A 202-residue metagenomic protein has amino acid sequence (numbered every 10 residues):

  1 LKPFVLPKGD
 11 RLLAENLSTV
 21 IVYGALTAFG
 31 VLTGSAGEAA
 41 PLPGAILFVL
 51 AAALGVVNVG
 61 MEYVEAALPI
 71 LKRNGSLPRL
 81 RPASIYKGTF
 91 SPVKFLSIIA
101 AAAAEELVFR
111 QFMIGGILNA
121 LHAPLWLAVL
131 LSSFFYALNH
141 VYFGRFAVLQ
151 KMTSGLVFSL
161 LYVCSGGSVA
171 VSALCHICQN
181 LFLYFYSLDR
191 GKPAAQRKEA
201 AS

Functional and structural regions predicted by a protein language model:
L1-Y23: Cytosolic-side membrane-entry/anchor segment at the start of a transmembrane helix
V5-P7, V31-A101, I114-A120, P193-S202: Juxtamembrane helix-loop-helix connectors linking adjacent transmembrane helices in multi-pass membrane enzymes
I21-V22, F29, V64, L68 (+2 more regions): A ubiquitous, low-specificity "background" feature that marks scattered single residues across proteins without
V22, L26, A53-E62, F158 (+2 more regions): Alpha-helical transmembrane segments of multipass membrane proteins
Y86-S202: Transmembrane helix-loop-helix hairpins at the membrane interface of multi-pass integral membrane proteins
